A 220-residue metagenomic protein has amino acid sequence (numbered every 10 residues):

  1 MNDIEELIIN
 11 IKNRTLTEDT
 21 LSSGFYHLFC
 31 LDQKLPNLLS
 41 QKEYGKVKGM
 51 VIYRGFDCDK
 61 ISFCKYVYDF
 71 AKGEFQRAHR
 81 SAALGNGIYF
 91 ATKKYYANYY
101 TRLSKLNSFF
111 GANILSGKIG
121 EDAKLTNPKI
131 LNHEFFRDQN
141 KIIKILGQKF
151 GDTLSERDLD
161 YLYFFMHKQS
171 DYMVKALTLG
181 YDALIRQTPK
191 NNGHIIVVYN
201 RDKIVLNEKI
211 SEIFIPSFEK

Functional and structural regions predicted by a protein language model:
N2-A83, K94, T101-K220: Active-site and NAD+-binding cores of ADP-ribose-processing enzymes
G87-Y89: Active-site nucleophilic cysteine motif
